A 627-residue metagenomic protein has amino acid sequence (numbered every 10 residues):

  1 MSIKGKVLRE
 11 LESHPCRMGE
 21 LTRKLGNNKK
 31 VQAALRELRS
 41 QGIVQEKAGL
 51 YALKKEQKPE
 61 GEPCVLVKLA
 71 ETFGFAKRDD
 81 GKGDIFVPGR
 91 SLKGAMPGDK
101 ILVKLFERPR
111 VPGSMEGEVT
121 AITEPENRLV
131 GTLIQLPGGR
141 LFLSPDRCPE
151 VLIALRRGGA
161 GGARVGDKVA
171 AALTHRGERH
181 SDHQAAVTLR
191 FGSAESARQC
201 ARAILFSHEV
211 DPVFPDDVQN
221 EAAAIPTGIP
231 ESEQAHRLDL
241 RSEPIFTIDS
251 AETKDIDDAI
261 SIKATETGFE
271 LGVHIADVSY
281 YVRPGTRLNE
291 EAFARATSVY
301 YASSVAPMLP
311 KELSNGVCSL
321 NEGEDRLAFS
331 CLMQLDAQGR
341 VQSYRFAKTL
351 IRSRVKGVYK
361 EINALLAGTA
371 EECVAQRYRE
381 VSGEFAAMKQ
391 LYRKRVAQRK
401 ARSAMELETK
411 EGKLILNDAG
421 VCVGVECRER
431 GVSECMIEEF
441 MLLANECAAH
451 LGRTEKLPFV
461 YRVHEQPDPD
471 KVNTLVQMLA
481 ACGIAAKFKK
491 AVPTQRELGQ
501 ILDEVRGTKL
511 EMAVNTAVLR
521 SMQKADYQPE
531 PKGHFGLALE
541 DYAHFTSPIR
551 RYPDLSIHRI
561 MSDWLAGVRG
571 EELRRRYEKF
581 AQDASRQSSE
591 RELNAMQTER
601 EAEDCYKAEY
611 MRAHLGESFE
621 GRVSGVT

Functional and structural regions predicted by a protein language model:
M1-I275, S279-D325, K356, K360-L366 (+1 more regions): Charge-lined substrate channels and their catalytic hotspots, especially those that engage the 3′ end of RNA
I3, N27-K30, A34, M115 (+18 more regions): Helical mechanochemical/support elements of P-loop NTPase systems and associated helical scaffolds
R23, K29, C447, E465 (+2 more regions): Structured C-terminal cores of nucleic-acid metabolism proteins
R39-S40, E46, V396, A480 (+2 more regions): Alpha-helix C-terminal capping/helix-coil junction sites
Q45-E46, P212, R402, F459 (+1 more regions): Residue-level detector of short coil/turn "hinge" positions at structural boundaries
P109, E118, A201-I204, E221-I225 (+5 more regions): Charged, low-complexity, helix-prone segments enriched in Lys/Glu/Asp/Gln
S114, V119, V341, G420-C422 (+1 more regions): A broad structural signal for short, well-ordered beta-strand segments within beta-sheet-rich domains
L155-R157, D249, K254-I484, G533-R569: Feature marking long nucleic-acid-engaging regions of large polymerase/nuclease enzymes
